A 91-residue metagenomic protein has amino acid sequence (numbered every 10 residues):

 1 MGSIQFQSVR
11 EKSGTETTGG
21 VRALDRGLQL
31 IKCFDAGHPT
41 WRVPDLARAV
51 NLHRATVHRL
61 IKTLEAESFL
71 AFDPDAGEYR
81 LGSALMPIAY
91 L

Functional and structural regions predicted by a protein language model:
G2-L91: N-terminal helix-turn-helix
